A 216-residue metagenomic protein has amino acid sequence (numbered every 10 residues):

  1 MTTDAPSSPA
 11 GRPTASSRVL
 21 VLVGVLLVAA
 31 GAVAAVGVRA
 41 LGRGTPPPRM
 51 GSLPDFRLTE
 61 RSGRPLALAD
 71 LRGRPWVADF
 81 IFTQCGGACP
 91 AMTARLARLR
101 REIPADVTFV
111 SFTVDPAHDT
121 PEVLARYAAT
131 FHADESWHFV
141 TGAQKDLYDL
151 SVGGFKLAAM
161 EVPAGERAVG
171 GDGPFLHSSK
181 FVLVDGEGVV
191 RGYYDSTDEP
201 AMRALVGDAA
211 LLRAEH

Functional and structural regions predicted by a protein language model:
M1-D55, T59, E215-H216: N-terminal targeting signals for export/organelle localization
L53-P54, W76, S178-K180: Short loop/turn microsegments at loop-to-beta-strand junctions
T59-E60, V184: Hydrophobic alpha-helical segments, especially N-terminal targeting/anchoring helices
A67-L96: Short active-site neighborhood of thiol/selenol oxidoreductases, capturing the structured segment around
P75, Q84, C89, R100-I103 (+4 more regions): Sec/Tat-exported extracytoplasmic proteins
A91-L150: Structural microenvironment flanking redox-active thiols in thiol-disulfide oxidoreductases
K145-A210: Thiol/disulfide oxidoreductase modules built on the thioredoxin-like
